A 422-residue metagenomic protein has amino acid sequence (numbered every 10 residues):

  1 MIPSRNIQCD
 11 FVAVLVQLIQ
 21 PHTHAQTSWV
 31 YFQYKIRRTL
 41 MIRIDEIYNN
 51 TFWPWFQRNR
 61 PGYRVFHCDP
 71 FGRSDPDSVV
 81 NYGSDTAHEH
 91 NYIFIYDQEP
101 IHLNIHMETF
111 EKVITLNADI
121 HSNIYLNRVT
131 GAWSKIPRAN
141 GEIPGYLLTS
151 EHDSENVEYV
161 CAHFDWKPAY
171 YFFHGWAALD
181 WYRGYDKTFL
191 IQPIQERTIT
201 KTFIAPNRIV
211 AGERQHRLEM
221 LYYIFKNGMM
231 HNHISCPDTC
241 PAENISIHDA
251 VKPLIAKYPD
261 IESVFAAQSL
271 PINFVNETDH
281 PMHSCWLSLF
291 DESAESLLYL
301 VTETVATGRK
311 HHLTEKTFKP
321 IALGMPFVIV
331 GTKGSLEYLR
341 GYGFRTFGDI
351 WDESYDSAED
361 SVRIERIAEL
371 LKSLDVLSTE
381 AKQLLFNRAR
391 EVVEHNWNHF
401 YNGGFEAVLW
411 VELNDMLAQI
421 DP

Functional and structural regions predicted by a protein language model:
R5, R37-R38: Basic polycationic patches enriched in arginine
V12, T23-A25: Short hydrophobic alpha-helical segments enriched in small aliphatic residues
L15-L18, L40: Leucine-biased recognition of intrinsically disordered, low-complexity hydrophobic segments
L40-L287, E292-V301, T307-T314, F318-P422: Pol beta-like nucleotidyltransferase catalytic core
